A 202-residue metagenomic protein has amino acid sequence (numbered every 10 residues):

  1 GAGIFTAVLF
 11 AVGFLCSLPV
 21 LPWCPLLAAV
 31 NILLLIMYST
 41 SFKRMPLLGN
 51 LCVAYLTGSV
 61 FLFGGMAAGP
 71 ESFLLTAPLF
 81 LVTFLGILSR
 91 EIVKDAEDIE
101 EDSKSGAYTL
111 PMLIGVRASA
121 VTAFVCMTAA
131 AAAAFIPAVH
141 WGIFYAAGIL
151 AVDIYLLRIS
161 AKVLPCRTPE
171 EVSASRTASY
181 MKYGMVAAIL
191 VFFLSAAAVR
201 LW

Functional and structural regions predicted by a protein language model:
G1-F14, T83-W141, S160-S173: Solvent-exposed interhelical
G1-S72, P78: Intramembrane alpha-helical segments
F5-L9, L51-M66, P111-V116, R176-F192: Small-residue-rich segments of transmembrane alpha-helices in multi-pass membrane proteins, especially helix faces
A7-L15, A29, L33, Y55 (+4 more regions): Generic alpha-helical transmembrane segments of integral inner-membrane proteins, especially permease/transport modules
L18-P22, T40-R44, G69-P70, D95 (+5 more regions): Transmembrane helix-loop junctions in multipass membrane proteins, especially transporters and channels
I32-T40, G58-S59, L81-A96, V152-V163: Transmembrane alpha-helical segments that form the membrane-embedded catalytic/substrate-channel core of multi-pass
L74-G86, W141-G148: Alpha-helical transmembrane segments
V139-W202: Extended hydrophobic alpha-helices typical of membrane-associated regions
